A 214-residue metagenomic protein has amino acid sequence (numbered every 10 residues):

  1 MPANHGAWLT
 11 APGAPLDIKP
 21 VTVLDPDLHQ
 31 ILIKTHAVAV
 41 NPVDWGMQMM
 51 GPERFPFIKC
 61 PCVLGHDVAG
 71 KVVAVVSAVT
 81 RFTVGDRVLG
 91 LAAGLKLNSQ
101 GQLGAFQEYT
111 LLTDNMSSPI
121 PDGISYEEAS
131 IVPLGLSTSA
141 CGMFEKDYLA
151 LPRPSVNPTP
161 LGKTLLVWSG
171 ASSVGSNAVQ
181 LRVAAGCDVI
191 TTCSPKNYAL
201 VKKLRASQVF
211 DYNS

Functional and structural regions predicted by a protein language model:
M1-G13, P20-P26: Eukaryotic N-terminal low-complexity, Ser/Thr- and Lys/Arg-rich leader segments that predominantly function as
P2, D27, V84, T113 (+3 more regions): Residue-level preference for short coil/turn positions at secondary-structure junctions
N4-H5, K19, D86, Q107-E108 (+3 more regions): Extracytoplasmic/periplasmic beta-strand context in beta-sandwich domains, especially the cupredoxin/COX2 CuA-binding
G6-W8, G13, R54, I58 (+13 more regions): Preference for well-ordered, secondary-structure-rich cores of eukaryotic proteins
T22-V40, G51-L97, L103, M116 (+1 more regions): Glycine-rich beta-strand-centered segment in the early N-terminal region that forms part of a ligand/cofactor-binding
L91-L165, S169: NAD(P)H dinucleotide-binding glycine-rich loop of Rossmann-like/cofactor-binding domains, especially the beta1-alpha1
P133-S214: Mid-domain Rossmann-like dinucleotide-binding core that forms the NAD(H)/NADP(H) cofactor-binding site
